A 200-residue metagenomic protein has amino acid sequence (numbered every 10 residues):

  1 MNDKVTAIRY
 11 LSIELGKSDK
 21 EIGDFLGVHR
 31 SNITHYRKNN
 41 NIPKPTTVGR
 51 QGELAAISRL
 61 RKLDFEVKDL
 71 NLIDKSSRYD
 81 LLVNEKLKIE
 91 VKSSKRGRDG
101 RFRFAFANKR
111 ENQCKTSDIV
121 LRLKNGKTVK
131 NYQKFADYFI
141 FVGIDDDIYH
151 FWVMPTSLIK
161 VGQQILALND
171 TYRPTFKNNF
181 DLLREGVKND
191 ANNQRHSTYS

Functional and structural regions predicted by a protein language model:
M1-K17: Short, amphipathic alpha-helical "recognition" segments used to contact nucleic acids or chromatin
N2, N32-V48: Short, solvent-exposed alpha-helical "recognition" segments
I13, G27, K38-I42: Residue-level detection of the helix-turn-helix DNA-binding "recognition helix"
D24, E53, I57-N84: A short acidic/basic microdomain associated with nuclease active sites
L60, L81-K95, G100: Conserved catalytic cores of phosphodiester-cleaving nucleases, focusing on short active-site segments
K92-H150, M154: Catalytic cores of nucleic-acid endonucleases
D146-S200: Non-catalytic C-terminal interaction segments of nucleic acid-processing enzymes
